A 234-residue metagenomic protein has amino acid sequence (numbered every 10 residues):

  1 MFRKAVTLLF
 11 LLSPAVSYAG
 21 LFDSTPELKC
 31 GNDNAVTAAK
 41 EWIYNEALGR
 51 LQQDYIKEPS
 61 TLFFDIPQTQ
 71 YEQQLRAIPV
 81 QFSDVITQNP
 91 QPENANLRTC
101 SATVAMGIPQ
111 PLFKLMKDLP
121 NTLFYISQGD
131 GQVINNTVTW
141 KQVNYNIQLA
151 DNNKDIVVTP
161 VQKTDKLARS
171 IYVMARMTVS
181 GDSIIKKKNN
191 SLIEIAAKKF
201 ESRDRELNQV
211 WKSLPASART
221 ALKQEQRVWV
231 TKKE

Functional and structural regions predicted by a protein language model:
K4-S13: Sec-dependent N-terminal signal peptides
S13-A19: C-terminal segment of classical bacterial N-terminal signal peptides
A19-Q209, S213-Q224, T231: Cystatin/cathelin-like cysteine-protease inhibitor module
E234: Catalytic and substrate-binding regions of cell-wall glycan-acting enzymes that process beta-1,4-linked
